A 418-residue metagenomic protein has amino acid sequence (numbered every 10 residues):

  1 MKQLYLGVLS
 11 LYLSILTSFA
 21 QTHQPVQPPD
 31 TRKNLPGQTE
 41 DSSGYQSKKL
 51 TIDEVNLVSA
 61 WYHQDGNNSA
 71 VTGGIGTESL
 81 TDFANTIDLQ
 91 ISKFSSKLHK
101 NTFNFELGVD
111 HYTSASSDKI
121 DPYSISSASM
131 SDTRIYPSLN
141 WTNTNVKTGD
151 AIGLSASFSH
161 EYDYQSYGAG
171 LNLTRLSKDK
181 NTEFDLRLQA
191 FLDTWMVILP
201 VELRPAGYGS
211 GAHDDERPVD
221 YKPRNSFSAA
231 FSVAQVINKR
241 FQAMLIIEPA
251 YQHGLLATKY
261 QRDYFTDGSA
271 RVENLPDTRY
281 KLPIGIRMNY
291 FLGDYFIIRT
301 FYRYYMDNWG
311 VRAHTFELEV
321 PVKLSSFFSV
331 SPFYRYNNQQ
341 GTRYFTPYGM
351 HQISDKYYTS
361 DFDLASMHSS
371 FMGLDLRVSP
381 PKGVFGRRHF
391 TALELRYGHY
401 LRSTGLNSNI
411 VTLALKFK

Functional and structural regions predicted by a protein language model:
M1-K49: Cleavable N-terminal export/targeting peptides
G37-D53, S92-T102, V146-G149, K178-E183 (+5 more regions): Short loop/turn motifs that connect adjacent beta-strands in outer-membrane beta-barrel proteins
T51, S79-N85, S131-P137, Q165-A169 (+5 more regions): Residues that define the transmembrane beta-barrel architecture of outer-membrane proteins
L57-H63, F105-V109, L154-F158, A169-L171 (+7 more regions): Transmembrane beta-barrel strands of outer-membrane/channel proteins
H63-S69, H111-S117, K147, H160-Y164 (+8 more regions): Gram-negative outer-membrane beta-barrel proteins
N68-T72, G76-T81, S92, G108-P137 (+2 more regions): Outer-membrane beta-barrel translocator/channel fold
I87-I91, P137-N143, L171-R175, F231-Q235 (+6 more regions): Residues on the lipid-exposed face of transmembrane beta-strands in outer-membrane beta-barrel proteins
I125-S127, I247-A250, L256-R287, M306-E317 (+4 more regions): Outer membrane beta-barrel transmembrane domains
